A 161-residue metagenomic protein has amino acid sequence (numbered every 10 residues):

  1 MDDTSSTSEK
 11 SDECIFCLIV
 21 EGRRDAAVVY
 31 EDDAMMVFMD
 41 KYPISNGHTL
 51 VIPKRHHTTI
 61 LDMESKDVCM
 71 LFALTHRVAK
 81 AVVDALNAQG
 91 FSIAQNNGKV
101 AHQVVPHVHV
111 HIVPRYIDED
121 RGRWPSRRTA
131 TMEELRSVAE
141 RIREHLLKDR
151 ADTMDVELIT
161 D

Functional and structural regions predicted by a protein language model:
M1-D161: HIT superfamily nucleotide-processing domains
